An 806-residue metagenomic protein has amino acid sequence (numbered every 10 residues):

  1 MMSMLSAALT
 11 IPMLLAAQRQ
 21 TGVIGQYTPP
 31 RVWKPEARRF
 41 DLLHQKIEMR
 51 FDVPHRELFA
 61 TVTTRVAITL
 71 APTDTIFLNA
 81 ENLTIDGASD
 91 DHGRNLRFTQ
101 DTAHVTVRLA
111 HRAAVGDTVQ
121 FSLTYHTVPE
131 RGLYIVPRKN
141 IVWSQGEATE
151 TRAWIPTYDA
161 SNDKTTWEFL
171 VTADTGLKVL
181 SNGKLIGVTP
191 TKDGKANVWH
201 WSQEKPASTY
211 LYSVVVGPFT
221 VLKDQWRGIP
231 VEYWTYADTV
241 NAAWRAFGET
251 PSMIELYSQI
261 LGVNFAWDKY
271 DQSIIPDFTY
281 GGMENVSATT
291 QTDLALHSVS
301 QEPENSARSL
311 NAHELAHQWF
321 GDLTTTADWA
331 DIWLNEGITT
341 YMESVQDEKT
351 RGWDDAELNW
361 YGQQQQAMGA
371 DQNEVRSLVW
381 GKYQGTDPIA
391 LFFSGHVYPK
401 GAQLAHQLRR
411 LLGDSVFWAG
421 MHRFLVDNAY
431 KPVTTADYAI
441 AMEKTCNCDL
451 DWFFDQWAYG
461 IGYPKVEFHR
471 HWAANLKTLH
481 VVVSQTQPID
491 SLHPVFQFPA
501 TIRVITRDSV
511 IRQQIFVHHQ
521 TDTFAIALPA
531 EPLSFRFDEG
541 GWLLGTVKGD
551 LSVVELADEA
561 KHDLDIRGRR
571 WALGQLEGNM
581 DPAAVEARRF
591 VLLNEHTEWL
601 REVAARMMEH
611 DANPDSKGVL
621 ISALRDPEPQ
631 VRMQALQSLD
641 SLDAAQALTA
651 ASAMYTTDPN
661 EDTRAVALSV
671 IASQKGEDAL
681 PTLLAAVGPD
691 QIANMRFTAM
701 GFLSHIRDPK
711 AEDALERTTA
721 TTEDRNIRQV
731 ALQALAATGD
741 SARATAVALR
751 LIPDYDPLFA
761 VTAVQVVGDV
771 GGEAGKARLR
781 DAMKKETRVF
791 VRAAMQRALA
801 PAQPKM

Functional and structural regions predicted by a protein language model:
L5, T10, A16-F59, P137-K139 (+3 more regions): N-terminal, polar/Ser/Thr-rich
I24-Y27, T124-F219, K223: Extended, low-hydrophobicity, Ser/Thr/Pro/Gly-biased non-transmembrane segments
F59-N82, E168-D174, A436, T486-T501: Surface-exposed beta-strand/loop patches in extracellular or lumenal glycoproteins
T75-I76, N82-N140, H519-E531, W542: A surface-exposed beta-strand-loop module
V105, E150, W201, E232-V483 (+1 more regions): Hydrophobic alpha-helical and helix-loop surface patches within well-folded domains that function as non-catalytic
Q145, A173, K178, A237 (+9 more regions): Non-catalytic accessory/interaction domains
G541-G545, R567-D581, F590-V591, W599-N613 (+12 more regions): Structural detector for internal amphipathic alpha-helices that build alpha-solenoid repeat scaffolds
L564-D565, H596-T597, P627-E628, P659-N660 (+4 more regions): Short inter-helical turns and helix N-cap capping residues of alpha-solenoid HEAT/ARM repeat scaffolds
